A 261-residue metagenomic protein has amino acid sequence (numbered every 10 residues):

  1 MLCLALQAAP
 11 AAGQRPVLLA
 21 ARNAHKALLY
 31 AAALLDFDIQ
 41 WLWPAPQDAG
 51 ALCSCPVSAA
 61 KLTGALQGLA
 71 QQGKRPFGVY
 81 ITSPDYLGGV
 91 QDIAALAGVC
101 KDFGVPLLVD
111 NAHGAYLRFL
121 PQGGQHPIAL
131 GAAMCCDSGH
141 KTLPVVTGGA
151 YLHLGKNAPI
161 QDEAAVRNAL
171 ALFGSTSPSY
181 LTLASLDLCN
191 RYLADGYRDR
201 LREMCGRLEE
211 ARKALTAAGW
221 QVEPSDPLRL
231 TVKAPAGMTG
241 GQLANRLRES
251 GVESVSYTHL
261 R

Functional and structural regions predicted by a protein language model:
M1-Q221, A234, M238: Conserved PLP-enzyme active-site core in the AAT-like
V146-G148, D226, R248: A generic structural signal for well-ordered coil/turn residues at beta-strand boundaries that shape enzyme active-site
D226-V232: Short glycine-/aliphatic-rich beta-strand segments at the starts of folded cytosolic domains
T231, R248-E249: Active-site-adjacent structural elements in folded domains
M238-R248: Short amphipathic alpha-helix segments
G251-S256: A short linear hydrophobic-aromatic micro-motif
T258-R261: Conserved small/polar residues in nucleotide/adenosyl-binding loops
